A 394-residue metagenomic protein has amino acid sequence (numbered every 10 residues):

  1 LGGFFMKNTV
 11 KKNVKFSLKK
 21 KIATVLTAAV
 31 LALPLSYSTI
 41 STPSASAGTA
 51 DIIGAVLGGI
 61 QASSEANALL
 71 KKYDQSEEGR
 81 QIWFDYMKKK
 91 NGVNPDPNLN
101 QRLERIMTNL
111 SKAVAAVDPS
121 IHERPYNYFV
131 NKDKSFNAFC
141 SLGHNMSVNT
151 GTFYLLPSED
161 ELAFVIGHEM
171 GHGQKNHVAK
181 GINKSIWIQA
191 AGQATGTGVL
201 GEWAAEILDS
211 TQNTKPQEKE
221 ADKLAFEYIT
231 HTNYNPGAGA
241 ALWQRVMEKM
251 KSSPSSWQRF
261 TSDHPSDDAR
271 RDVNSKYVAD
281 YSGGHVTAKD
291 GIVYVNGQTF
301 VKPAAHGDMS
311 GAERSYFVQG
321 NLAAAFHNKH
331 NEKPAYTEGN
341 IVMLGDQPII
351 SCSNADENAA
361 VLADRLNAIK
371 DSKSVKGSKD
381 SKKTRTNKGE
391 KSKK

Functional and structural regions predicted by a protein language model:
L1-F5: Short, Lys/Arg-enriched N-terminal segments with co-localized hydrophobic residues within the first ~10-30 amino acids
T9-A29: Bacterial N-terminal signal peptides that target proteins for export
T24, A28, I40, S44-Q81 (+8 more regions): C-terminal capping/extension segments of zinc metalloprotease domains
G48-I186, T232, S252-S255: Peri-catalytic and regulatory segments of divalent metal-dependent proteins
G54, H177-I207: Post-HEXXH active-site segment of zinc metalloproteases
R80-F84, D96, N100, E104-S111 (+15 more regions): Extracytoplasmic/secreted envelope proteins and their assembly/folding machinery, especially bacterial periplasmic
P334-S353: Short glycine/threonine-rich beta-strand-turn micro-motifs
Q347-I350, A355-K379: C-terminal non-catalytic accessory extensions
